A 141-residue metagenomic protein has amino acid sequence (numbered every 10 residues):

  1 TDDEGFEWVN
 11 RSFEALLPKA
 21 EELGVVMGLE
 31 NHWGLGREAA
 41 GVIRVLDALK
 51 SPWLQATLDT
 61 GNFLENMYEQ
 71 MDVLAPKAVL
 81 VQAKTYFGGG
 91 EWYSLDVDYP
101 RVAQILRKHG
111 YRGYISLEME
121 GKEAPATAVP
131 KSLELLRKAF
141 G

Functional and structural regions predicted by a protein language model:
T1-Q55, E65: Active-site acidic/histidine proton-transfer and metal-coordination neighborhood in alpha/beta enzyme cores
E4, L29-W33, L58-D59, F87-G90 (+1 more regions): Conserved short-loop catalytic and cofactor-binding motifs
F13, A78, L133: Short amphipathic alpha-helical/adjacent loop interface patches that line ligand and macromolecule-binding sites
E21, K50-S51, A75-P76, G110 (+1 more regions): Short conserved AdoMet
M27-L29, L54-L58, V79-A83, G113-L117: Hydrophobic faces of well-ordered beta-strands that scaffold small-molecule active sites in alpha/beta enzyme cores
A39-I43, D47, N62-R112, E120-P130: Gly/Pro-rich active-site loop or hairpin
A126-G141: C-terminal helical cap(s) of enzyme catalytic domains, especially alpha/beta-barrels
